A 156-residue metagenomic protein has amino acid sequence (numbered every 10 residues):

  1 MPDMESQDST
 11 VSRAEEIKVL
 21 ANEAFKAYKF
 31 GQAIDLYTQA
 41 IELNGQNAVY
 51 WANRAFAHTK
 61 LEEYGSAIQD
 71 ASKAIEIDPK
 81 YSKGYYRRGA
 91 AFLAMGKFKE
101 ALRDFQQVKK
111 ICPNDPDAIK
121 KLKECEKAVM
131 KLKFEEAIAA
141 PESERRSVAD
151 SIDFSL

Functional and structural regions predicted by a protein language model:
M1-L156: Alpha-helical tetratricopeptide repeat
